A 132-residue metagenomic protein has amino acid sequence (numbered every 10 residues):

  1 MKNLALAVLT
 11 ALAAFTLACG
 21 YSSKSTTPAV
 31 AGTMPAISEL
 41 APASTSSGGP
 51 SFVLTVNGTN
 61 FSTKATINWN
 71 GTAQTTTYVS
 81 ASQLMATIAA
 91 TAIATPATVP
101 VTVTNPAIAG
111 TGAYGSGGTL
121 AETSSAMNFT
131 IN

Functional and structural regions predicted by a protein language model:
M1-C19: Sec-dependent bacterial lipoprotein signal peptides
C19-W69, Q74, A109-N132: Beta-strand/beta-sandwich contexts
S51, P96-T98: Extracellular Ig-like/FN3 beta-sandwich strand-entry sites
T75-V79: Short beta-strand segments within Ig-like beta-sandwich modules, predominantly Fibronectin type-III
S82-A86: Short strand-edge motifs at loop-to-beta-strand transitions and within beta-strands of extracellular beta-rich domains
A90-P96: Surface-exposed, short loops/turns at beta-strand junctions within beta-sandwich domains
T102-I108: Beta-strand-rich extracellular modules
